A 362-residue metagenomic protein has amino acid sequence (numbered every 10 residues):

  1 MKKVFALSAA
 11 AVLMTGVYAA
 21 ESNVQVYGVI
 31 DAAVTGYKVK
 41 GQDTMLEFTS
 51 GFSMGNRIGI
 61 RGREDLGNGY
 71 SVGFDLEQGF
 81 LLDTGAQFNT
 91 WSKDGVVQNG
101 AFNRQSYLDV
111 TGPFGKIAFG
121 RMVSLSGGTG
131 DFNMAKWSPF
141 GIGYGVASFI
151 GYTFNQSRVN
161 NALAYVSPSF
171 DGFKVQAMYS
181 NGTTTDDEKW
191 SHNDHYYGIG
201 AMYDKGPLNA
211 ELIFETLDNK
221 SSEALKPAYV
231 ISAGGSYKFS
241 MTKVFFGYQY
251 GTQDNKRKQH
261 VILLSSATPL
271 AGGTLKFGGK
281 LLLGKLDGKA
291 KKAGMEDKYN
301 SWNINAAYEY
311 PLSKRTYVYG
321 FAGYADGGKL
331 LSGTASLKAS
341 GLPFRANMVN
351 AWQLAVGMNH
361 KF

Functional and structural regions predicted by a protein language model:
M1-A20: Gram-negative bacterial Sec-dependent N-terminal signal peptides
A20-G28, E64, N68-V72, P113-I117 (+10 more regions): Outer-envelope beta-barrel architecture signal
E21-G36, M45-G182, N193, M202-N209: Outer membrane beta-barrel
A33-Y37, G79-D83, S124-G128, G182-T184 (+4 more regions): Structural signature of outer-membrane beta-barrel domains
D43-L46, S92-D94, I150, T185-D187 (+4 more regions): Extracellular loop and loop/strand-boundary signature of outer-membrane beta-barrel proteins
T44-N56, A101-R104, S157-N161, N193-Y197 (+4 more regions): Residues that define the transmembrane beta-barrel architecture of outer-membrane proteins
H192, Y197-Y310, Y324: Detector for outer-membrane/organellar transmembrane beta-barrel domains, recognizing the amphipathic beta-strand
A346-F362: Outer-membrane beta-barrel "beta-signal"
